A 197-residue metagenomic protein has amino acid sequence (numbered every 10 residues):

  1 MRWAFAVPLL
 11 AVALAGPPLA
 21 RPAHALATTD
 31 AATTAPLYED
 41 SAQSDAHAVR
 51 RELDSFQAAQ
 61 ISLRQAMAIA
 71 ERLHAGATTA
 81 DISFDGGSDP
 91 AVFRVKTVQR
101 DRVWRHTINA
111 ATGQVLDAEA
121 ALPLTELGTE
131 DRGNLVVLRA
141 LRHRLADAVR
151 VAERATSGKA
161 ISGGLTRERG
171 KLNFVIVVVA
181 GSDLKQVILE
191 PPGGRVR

Functional and structural regions predicted by a protein language model:
R2-R197: Long, terminal "pre-/pro-" and other extracytoplasmic accessory regions that lie outside the mature folded/catalytic
